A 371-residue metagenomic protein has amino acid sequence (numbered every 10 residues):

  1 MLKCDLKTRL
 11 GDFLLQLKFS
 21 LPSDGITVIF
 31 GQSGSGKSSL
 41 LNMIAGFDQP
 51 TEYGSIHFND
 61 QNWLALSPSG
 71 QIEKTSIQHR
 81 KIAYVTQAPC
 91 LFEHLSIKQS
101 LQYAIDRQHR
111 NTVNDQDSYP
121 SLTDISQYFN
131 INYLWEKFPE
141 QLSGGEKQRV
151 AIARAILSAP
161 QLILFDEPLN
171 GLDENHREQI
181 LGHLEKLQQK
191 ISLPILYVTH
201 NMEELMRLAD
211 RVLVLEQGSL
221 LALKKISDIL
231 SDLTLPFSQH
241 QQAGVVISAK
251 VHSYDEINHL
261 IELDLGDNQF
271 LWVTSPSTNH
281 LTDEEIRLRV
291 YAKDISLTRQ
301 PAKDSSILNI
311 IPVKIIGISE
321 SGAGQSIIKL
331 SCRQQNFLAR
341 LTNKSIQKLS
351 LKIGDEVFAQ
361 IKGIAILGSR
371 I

Functional and structural regions predicted by a protein language model:
Q61-L66, Q116-L134, E185-K186: Conserved ABC ATPase "signature" region
W63-A83, R107: ABC ATPase NBD coupling module
F138-L142, E146: Conserved ABC ATPase signature
L157-Q161: A short, proline-enriched helix->beta-strand linker immediately N-terminal to the Walker B motif in ABC-type P-loop
I163-E167: Catalytic Walker B motif of ABC-type/P-loop ATPase nucleotide-binding domains
E185, Q189, T199-Q269: Internal alpha/beta loop-helix hairpins
Q269-S319, N336, R340-I371: Glycine/charge-rich catalytic "coupling/switch" loops of P-loop NTPases
